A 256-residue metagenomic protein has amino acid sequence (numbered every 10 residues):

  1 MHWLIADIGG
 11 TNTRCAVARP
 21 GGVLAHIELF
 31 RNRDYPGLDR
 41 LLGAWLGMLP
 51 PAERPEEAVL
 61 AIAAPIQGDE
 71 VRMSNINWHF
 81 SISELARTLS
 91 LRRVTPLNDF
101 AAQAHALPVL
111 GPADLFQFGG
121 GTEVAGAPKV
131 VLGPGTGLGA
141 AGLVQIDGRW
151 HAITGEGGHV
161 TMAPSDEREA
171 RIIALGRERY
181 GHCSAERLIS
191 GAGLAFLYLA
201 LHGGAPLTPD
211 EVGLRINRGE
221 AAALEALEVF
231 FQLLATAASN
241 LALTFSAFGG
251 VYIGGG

Functional and structural regions predicted by a protein language model:
M1, S90-R92, A125-K129, A247-F248: Short coil/turn connectors at secondary-structure junctions
M1-P50, R54, I66, E167-G256: ATP-binding/phosphotransfer module of carbohydrate and carboxylate kinases, centering on a glycine-rich
W3-D7, E57-A61, T95, K129-G133 (+1 more regions): Short glycine-aspartate micro-motif
I8-G9, G120-G126, V131-P134, A152-I153 (+1 more regions): Solvent-exposed alpha-helices and their adjacent loops that cap or buttress functional pockets in soluble metabolic
P20-G22, I76-H79, L110-F118, Q145-I153: A glycine- and small-aliphatic-rich helix-loop capping segment at beta-alpha/alpha-beta transitions that lines
L49-A101, H105-D114, V131: Short beta-strand-loop/turn "lid" adjacent to the catalytic site in phosphate-handling enzymes
R93-V124, P209-E228: ATP-dependent carbohydrate kinase catalytic cores
F100, P128-V130, T136-G204: Glycine-rich phosphate-binding loop plus the immediately following alpha-helix
